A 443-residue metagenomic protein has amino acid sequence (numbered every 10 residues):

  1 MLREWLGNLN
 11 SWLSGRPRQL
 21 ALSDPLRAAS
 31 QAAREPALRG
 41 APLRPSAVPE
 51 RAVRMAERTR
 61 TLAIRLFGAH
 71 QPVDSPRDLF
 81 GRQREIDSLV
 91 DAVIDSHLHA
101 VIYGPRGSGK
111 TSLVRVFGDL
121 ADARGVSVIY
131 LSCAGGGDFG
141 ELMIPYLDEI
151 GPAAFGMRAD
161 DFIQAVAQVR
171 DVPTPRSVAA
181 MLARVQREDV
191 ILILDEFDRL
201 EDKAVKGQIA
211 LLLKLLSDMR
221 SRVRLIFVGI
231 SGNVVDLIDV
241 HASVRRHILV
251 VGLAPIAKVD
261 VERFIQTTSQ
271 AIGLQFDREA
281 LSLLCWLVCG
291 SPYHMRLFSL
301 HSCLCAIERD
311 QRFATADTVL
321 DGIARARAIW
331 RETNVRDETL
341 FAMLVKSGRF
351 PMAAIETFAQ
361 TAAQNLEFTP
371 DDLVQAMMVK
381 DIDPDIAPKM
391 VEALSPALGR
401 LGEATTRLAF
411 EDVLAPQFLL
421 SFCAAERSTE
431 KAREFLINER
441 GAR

Functional and structural regions predicted by a protein language model:
M1-H97, R440-R443: A short, basic N-terminal segment
A69, D74, G137-Q164: Conserved NTP-binding/hydrolysis module of P-loop NTPases
D95-V116: Walker A/P-loop nucleotide-binding motif
V128-D138: A short hydrophobic beta-strand->loop->alpha-helix junction that borders the nucleotide-binding pocket of P-loop NTPases
V172-N233, D239-A242: Conserved Walker B catalytic segment
D239-A254: A short helix-turn-beta junction within AAA+ P-loop NTPase domains corresponding to the substrate/partner-engaging
L253-A280, C289, Y293-H294, F298: Conserved small helical "lid"/interfacial subdomain of P-loop NTPases
R296-I382: Winged-helix-like regulatory helical subdomains adjacent to P-loop NTPase cores
